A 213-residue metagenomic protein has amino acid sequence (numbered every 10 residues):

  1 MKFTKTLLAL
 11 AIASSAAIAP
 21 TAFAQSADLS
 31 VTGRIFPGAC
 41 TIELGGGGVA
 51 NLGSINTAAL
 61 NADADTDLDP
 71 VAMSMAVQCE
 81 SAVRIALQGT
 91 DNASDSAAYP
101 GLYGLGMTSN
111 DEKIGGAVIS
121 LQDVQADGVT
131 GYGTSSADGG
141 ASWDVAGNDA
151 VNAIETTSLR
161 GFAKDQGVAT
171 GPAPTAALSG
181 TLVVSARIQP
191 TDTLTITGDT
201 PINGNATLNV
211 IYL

Functional and structural regions predicted by a protein language model:
K2-T6, F23-L213: Mature extracellular/passenger domains of Gram-negative fimbrial/pilin and adhesin proteins
A9-A17: Bacterial N-terminal signal peptides
A19-T21: N-terminal signal peptide c-region/cleavage motif recognized by signal peptidases
